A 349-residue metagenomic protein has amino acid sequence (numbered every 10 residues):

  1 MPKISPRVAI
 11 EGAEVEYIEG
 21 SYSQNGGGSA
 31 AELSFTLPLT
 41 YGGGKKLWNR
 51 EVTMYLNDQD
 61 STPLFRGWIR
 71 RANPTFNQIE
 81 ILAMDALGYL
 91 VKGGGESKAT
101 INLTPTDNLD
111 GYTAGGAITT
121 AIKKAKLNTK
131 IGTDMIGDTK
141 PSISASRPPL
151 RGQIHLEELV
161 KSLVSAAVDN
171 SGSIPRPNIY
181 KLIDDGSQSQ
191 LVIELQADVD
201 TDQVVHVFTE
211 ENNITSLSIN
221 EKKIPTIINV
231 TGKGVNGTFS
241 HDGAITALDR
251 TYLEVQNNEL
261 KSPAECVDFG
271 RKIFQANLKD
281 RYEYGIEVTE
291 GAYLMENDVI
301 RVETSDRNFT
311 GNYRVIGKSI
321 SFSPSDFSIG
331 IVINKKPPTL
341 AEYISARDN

Functional and structural regions predicted by a protein language model:
M1-A114: Beta-strand-rich assembly/attachment modules of structural machines
P2-S5, T100-N102, D107, G111 (+4 more regions): Acidic, small/polar-enriched beta strand-loop surface segments
Q24-Y41, N77-Y89, V230, A276 (+3 more regions): Oligomerization/assembly interface segments of phage tail-like spikes and tubes
A31-L33, A117, D138-S142, E296 (+1 more regions): Residue-level detection of beta-strand scaffold positions
E51, S144-A145, V299: Residue-level marker of beta-strand positions
P63-L64, A166-S171, V315: Active-site-proximal beta-strands of protease catalytic cores
T75-Q78, L82-I219: Charged- and aromatic-enriched interaction segments used to assemble and dock large macromolecular complexes
